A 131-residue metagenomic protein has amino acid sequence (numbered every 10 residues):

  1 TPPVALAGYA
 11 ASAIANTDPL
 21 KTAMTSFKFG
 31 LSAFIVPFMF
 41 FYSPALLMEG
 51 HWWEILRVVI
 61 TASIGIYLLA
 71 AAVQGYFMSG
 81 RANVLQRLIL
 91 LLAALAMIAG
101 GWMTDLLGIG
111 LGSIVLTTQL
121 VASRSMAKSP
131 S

Functional and structural regions predicted by a protein language model:
T1-S131: Alpha-helical transmembrane segments of multi-pass membrane transport proteins
